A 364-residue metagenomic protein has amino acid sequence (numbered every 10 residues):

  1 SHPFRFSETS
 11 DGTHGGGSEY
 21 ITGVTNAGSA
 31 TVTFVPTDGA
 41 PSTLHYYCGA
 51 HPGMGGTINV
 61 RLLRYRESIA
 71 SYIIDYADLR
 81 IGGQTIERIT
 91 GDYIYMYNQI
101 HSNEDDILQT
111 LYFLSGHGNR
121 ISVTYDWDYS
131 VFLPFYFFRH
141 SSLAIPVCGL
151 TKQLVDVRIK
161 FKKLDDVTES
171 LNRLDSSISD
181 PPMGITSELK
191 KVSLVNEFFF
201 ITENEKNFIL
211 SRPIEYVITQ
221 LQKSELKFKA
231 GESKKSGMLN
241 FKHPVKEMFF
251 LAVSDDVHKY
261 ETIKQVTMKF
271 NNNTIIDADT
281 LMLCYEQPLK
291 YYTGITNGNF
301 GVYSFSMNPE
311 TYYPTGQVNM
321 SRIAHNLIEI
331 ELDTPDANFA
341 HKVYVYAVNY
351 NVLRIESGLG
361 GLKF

Functional and structural regions predicted by a protein language model:
S1, H51-P52, H243-V245: Short proline/glycine-enriched turn/loop motifs at strand-loop junctions of beta-rich domains
S1-G17: N-terminal V-set
H2-F4, Y46, V266: Short beta-strand elements bearing conserved aromatic residues within extracellular beta-rich modules
G15-S18, N98-I100: A short, polar/proline- and glycine-enriched secondary-structure boundary/capping micro-motif
S18-Y20, E356: Exposed, tryptophan/tyrosine-rich binding patches on extracellular proteins that engage cell-surface glycans
T22-L62: Extracellular/periplasmic metallocenter environments
L62-F364: Short, low-complexity Pro/Thr/Gly
